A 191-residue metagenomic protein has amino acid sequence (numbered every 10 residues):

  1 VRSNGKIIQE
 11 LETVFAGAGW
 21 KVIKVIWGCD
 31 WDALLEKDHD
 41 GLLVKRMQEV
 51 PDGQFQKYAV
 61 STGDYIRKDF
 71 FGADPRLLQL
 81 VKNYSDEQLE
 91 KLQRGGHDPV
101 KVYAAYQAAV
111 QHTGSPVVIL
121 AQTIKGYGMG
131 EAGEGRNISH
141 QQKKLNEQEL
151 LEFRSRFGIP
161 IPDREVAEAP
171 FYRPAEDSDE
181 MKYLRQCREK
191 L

Functional and structural regions predicted by a protein language model:
R2-L191: Conserved acidic/glycine
